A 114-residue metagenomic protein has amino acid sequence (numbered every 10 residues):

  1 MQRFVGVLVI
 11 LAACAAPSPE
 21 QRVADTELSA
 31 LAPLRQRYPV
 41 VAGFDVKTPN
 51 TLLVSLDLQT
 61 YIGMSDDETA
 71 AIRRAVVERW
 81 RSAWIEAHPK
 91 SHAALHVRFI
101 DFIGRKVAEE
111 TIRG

Functional and structural regions predicted by a protein language model:
M1-A12: Sec-dependent bacterial lipoprotein signal peptides
C14-P17: N-terminal Sec signal peptide cleavage junction
P19-D67, E86-G114: Polar/charged, Gly/Pro-rich intrinsically disordered segments
G63-E78: Extended Gly/Ser/Thr-rich low-complexity repeat segments, especially those forming or decorating extracellular
